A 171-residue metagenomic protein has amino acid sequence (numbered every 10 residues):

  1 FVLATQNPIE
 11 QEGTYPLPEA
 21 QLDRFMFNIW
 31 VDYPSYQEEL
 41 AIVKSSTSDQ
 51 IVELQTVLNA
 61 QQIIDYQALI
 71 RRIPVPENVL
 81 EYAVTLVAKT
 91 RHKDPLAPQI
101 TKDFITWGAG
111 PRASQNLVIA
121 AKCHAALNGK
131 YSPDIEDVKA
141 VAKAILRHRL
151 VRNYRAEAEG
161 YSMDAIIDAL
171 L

Functional and structural regions predicted by a protein language model:
F1-R72, K122-H124: Canonical AAA+ ATPase core
E10-G13, W30, K44-T47, R71 (+6 more regions): Signal for well-folded cores of large energy- and translation-related assemblies
L17, E38, L58, P74 (+4 more regions): Alpha-helix N-cap and coil->helix boundary residues
L17-E19, Q55, V75, T106 (+1 more regions): Replace "in large, NTP-powered and nucleic-acid-processing enzymes" with "in large, NTP-powered factors and other
E53-P95, Q99-S114: Conserved AAA+ ATPase small/helical "lid" subdomain
H92-L171: C-terminal engagement/docking regions of AAA+ P-loop ATPases
